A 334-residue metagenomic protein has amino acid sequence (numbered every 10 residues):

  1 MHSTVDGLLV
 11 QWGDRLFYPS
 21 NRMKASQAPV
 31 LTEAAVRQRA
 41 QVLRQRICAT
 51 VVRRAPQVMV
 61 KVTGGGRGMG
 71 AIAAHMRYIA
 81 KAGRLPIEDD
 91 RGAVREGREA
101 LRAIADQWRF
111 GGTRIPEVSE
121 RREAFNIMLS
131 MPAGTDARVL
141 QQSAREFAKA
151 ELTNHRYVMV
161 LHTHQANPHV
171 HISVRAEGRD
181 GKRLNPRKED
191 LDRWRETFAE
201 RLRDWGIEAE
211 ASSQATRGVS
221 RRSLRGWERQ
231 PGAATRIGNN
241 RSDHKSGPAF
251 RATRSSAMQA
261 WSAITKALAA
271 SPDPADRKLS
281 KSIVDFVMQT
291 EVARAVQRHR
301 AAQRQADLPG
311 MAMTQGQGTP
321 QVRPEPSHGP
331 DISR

Functional and structural regions predicted by a protein language model:
M1-R334: N-terminal nicking endonuclease/strand-transfer module with a His-rich metal-binding environment and a catalytic Tyr
